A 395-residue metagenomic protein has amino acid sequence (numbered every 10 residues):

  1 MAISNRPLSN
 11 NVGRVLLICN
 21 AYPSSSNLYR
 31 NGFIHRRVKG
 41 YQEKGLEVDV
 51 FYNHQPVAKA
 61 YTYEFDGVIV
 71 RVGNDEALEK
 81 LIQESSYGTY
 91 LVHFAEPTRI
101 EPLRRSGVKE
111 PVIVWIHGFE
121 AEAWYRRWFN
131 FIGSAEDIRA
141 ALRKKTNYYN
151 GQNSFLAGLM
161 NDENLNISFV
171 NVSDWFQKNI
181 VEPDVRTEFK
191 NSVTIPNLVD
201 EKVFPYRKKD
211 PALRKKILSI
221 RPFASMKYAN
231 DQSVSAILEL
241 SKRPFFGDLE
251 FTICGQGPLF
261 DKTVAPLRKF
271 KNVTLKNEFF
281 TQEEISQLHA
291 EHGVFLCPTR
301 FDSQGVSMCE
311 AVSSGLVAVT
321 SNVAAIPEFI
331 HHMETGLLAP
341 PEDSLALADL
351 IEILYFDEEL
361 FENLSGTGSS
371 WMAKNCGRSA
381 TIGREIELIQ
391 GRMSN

Functional and structural regions predicted by a protein language model:
G32, R36, A224-E239, D261 (+1 more regions): A conserved mid-protein helix/loop that constitutes part of the nucleotide-sugar donor-binding site
K145-N191, E201, E385: A short, active-site helix/loop in glycosyltransferases that binds the activated sugar's phosphate group
K209-Y228, V234-L238, T252: Conserved donor-binding/catalytic core segment of Leloir-type glycosyltransferases
K262-F280: Nucleotide-activated donor-binding/catalytic signature segment of Leloir-type glycosyltransferases, i.e., the conserved
Q287-H292: Short alpha-helical donor nucleotide-sugar binding micro-motif in glycosyltransferases
R300: Aromatic "clamp/platform" in nucleotide-sugar-dependent glycosyltransferases that forms part of the donor/acceptor
V317-T320: Short hydrophobic beta-strand element within catalytic cores of glycosyltransferases and related nucleotide-activated
H332-M333, L337-S344, I353-E358: Conserved acidic donor-binding segment of nucleotide-sugar-dependent glycosyltransferases
